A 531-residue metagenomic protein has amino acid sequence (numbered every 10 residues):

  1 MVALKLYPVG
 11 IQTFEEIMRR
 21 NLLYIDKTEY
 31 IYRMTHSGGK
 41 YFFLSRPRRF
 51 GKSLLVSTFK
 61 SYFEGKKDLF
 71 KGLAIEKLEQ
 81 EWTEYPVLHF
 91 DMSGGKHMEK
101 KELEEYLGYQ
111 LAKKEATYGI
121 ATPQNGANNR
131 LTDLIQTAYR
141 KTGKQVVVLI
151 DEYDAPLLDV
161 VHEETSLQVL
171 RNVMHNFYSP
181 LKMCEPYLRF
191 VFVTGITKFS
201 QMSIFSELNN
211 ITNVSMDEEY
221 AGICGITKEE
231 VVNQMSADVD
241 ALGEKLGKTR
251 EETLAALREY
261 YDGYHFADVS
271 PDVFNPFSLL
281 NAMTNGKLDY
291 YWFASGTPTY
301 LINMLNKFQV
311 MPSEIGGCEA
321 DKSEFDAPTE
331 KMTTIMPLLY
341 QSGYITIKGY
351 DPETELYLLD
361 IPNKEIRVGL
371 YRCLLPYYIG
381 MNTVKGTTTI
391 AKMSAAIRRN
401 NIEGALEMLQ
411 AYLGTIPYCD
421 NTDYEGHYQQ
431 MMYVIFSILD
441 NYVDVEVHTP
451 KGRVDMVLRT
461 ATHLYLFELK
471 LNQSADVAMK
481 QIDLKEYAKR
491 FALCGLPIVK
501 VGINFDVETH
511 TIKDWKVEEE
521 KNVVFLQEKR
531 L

Functional and structural regions predicted by a protein language model:
M1-Y424, L439: Phosphate-binding site recognition
A138-T142, I435-A461: Active-site metal-binding core of divalent-cation-utilizing nuclease and nuclease-like domains
V147, H463-Y465, V499: Structural motif
Q168-N172, L471-A488: Mg2+/Mn2+-dependent nuclease catalytic core
F177-C184, P337-I345, Y433-S437, Q481-V501: Metal-dependent nuclease catalytic cores in nucleic-acid-processing enzymes, especially RNase H-like/related
E185, T329, K348-G369, V447-D455 (+3 more regions): Positively charged interface segments
M432, V454-L471, K485: Conserved catalytic cores of phosphodiester-cleaving nucleases, focusing on short active-site segments
R490, L496-L531: Domain-level recognition of nuclease-like catalytic cores that cleave nucleotide substrates
